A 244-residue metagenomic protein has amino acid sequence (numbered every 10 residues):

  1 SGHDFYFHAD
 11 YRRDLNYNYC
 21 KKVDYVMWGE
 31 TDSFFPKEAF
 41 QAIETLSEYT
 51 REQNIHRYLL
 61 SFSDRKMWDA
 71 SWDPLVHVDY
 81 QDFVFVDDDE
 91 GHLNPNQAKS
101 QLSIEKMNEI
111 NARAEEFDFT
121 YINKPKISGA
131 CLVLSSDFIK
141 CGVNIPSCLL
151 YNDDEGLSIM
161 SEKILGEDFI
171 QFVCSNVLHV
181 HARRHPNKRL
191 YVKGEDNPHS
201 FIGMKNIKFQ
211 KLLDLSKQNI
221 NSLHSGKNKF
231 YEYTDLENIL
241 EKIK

Functional and structural regions predicted by a protein language model:
S1-V23: Active-site-proximal specificity loops/subdomain of glycosyltransferases
F7-Y11, F35, D153: Soluble or luminal CAZymes and related metallo-dependent hydrolases
D10, D14, Q41-T45, G156 (+1 more regions): Alpha-helical elements of Rossmann-like donor-binding domains used by nucleotide-donor carbohydrate transfer enzymes
Y19, S47, I164-L165: Active-site catalytic pocket residues across diverse enzymes, especially alpha/beta-hydrolases
V23-F34: Short beta-strand-to-loop acidic/aromatic patch adjacent to the donor-nucleotide binding site
Y25, R57-L59, Q171: Short, Asp-centered acidic motifs that coordinate Mg2+ and/or phosphate in catalytic or ligand-binding sites
P36-V143: Conserved catalytic core of nucleotide-sugar-dependent glycosyltransferases
A114-C131, S136-D137, C141-K244: C-terminal catalytic/acceptor-binding lobe
